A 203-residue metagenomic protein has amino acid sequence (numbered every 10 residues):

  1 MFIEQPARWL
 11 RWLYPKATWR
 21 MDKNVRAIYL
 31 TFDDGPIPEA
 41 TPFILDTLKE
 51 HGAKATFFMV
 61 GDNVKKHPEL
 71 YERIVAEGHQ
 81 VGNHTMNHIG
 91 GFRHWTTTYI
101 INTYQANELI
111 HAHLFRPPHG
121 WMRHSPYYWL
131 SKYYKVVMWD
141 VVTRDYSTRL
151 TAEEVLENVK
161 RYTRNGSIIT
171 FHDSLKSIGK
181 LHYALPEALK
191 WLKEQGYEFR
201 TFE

Functional and structural regions predicted by a protein language model:
M1-T31, P36-H51, K66-H67, E187-E203: N-terminal pre-catalytic segment of deacetylase/amide-hydrolase enzymes
F32-D34, M59-D62, N83-T85, P117-H119 (+3 more regions): A cross-domain feature marking catalytic cores of carbohydrate-active enzymes and several ubiquitous metabolic/repair
G35-E39, F58-H67, I89-T97, R116-R123 (+2 more regions): Acidic-and-aromatic substrate-binding clefts and catalytic sites of carbohydrate-active enzymes
L45-K54, H79-Q80, M86, T96-H124 (+2 more regions): CE4/NodB-like, metal-dependent polysaccharide N-deacetylase domain that modifies extracellular/periplasmic N-acetylated
E50-E77: A short, conserved beta-to-alpha structural element at the edge of catalytic cores that scaffolds binding
E69-E72, T96-T103, T151-E157, H182-P186: Charged helix-capping and loop-helix junction motifs
H113, W121, P126-K160, G196-E203: His/Asp/Glu-enriched short active-site or ligand-binding loop at hydrolase and phosphoryl-transfer sites
V159-E203: Catalytic grooves of carbohydrate-active enzymes
